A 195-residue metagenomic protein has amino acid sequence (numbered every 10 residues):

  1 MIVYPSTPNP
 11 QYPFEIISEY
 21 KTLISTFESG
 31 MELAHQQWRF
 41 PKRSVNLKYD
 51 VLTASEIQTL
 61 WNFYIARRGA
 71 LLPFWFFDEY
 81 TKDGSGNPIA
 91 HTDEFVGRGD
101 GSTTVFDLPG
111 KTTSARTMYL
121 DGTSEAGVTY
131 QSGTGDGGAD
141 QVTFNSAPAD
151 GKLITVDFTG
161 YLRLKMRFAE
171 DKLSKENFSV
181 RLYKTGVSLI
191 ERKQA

Functional and structural regions predicted by a protein language model:
M1-L72, Y161-L182: Solvent-exposed edge beta-strands and adjacent loop segments that serve as assembly or binding interfaces
V3-E15, Y119-V156: Polar, enzyme-active/binding microenvironments
S6, I17, K21, S25 (+4 more regions): Intrinsically disordered/low-complexity terminal segments and short unstructured peptides
V45, R116, K152: Residue-level detector of short, conserved catalytic/binding motifs and their immediate flanks
W61-S132, P148, F158-A195: Extended beta-strand solenoid/passenger and fiber regions
